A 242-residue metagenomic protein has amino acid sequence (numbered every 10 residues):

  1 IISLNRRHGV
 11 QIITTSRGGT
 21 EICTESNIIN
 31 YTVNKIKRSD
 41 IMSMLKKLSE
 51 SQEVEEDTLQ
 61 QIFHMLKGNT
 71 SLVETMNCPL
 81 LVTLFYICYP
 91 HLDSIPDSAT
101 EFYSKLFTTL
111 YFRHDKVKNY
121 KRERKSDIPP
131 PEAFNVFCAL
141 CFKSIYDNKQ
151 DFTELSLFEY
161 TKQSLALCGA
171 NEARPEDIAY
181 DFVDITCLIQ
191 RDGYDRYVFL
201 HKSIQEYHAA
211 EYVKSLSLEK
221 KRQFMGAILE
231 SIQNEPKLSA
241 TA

Functional and structural regions predicted by a protein language model:
I1-R113, F134-V136, E154, K162-F182 (+1 more regions): P-loop NTPase signaling cores
T83-P90, F142, E211-K214: Short glycine/serine- and small hydrophobic-enriched flexible loop segments
L84, I128, E132, K149-F152 (+1 more regions): Short secondary-structure boundary elements
F85, K237-A242: Amphipathic alpha-helical elements of HEAT/ARM-like alpha-solenoid repeat scaffolds that form extended
I95-L110, A209-L238: A eukaryote-biased feature capturing mid-to-C-terminal, repeat/solenoid-rich segments of large proteins, strongly
Y120, D127-C141: Cullin-RING E3 adaptor/co-adaptor recruitment helices
R124, K149, F158-R222, G226: C-terminal leucine-rich, beta-strand-based interaction scaffolds used for sensing/assembly
L140-L155: Polybasic, low-complexity association/targeting segments
